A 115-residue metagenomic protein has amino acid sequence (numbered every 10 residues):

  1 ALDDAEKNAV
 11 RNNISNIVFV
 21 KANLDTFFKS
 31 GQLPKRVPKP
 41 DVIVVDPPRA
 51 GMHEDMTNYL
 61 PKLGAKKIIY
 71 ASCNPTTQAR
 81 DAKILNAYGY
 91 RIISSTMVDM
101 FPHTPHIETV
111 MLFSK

Functional and structural regions predicted by a protein language model:
A1-K115: Rossmann-like S-adenosyl-L-methionine
